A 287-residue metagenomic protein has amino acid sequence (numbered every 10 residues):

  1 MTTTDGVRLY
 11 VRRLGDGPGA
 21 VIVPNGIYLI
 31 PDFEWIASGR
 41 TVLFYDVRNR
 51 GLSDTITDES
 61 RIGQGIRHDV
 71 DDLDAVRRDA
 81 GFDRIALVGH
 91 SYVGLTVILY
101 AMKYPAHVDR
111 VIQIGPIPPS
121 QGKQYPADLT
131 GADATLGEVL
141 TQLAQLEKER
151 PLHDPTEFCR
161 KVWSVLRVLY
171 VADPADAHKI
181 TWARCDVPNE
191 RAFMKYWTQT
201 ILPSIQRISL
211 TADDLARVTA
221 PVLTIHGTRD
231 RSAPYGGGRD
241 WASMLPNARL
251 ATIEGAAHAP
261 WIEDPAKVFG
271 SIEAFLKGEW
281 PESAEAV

Functional and structural regions predicted by a protein language model:
T3-I56: Conserved HGGG/HGGXW glycine-rich cap/lid loop of the alpha/beta-hydrolase fold
F44-Y92, G270: Active-site loop/oxyanion-hole signature of alpha/beta-hydrolase fold enzymes
D83-Y125: Conserved hydrolase catalytic core segment
V111-E149: Flexible "cap/lid" loop of the alpha/beta hydrolase fold
A134, L140-D213, A220: Alpha/beta-hydrolase
V218, T224-H226: Short beta-strand/loop motif that positions the catalytic acidic residue of the alpha/beta-hydrolase fold
R229-A233: Acidic catalytic loop of the alpha/beta-hydrolase fold
A248-V287: Catalytic active-site module of serine/aspartate enzymes centered on a nucleophile-bearing elbow/loop
